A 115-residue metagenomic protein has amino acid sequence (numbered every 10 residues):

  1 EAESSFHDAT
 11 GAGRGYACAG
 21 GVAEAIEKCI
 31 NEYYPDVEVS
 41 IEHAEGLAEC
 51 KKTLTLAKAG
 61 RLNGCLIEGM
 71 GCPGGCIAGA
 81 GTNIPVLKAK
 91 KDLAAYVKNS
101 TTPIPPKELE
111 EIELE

Functional and structural regions predicted by a protein language model:
E1-E115: Iron-sulfur-associated redox domains of electron-transfer enzymes in respiratory and anaerobic energy metabolism
